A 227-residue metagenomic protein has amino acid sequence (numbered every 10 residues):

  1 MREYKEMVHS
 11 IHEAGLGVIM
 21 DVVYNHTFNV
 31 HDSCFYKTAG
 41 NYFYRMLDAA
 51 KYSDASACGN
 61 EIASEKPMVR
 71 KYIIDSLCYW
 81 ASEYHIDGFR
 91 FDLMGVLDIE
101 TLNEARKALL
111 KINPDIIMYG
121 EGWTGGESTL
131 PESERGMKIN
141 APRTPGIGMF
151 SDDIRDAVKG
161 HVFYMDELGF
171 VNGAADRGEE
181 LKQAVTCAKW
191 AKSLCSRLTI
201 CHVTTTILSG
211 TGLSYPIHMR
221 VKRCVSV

Functional and structural regions predicted by a protein language model:
M1, N29, A55-R70, H85-L97 (+2 more regions): The substrate-binding groove and active-site-proximal loops of carbohydrate-active enzymes, especially glycoside
M1-Y84, L102-N113, I117: Substrate-binding/active-site clefts of carbohydrate-active enzymes
E6-H9, E13, Y24-Y36, I74-C78 (+3 more regions): Contiguous hydrophobic segments
I19, G88-R90, Y119, T199: Structured core elements
V23-T27, M94-V96, E121-G125, V203: Active-site beta-loop-alpha junctions enriched in small/polar residues
T27, H31-D32, D98, E127 (+1 more regions): Conserved protein kinase catalytic core
C34, N41-F43, K51, E61 (+7 more regions): Residue-level preference for alpha-helix termini and adjacent loops
R106-V227: Conserved alpha/beta catalytic core and glycan-binding cleft of carbohydrate-active enzymes
